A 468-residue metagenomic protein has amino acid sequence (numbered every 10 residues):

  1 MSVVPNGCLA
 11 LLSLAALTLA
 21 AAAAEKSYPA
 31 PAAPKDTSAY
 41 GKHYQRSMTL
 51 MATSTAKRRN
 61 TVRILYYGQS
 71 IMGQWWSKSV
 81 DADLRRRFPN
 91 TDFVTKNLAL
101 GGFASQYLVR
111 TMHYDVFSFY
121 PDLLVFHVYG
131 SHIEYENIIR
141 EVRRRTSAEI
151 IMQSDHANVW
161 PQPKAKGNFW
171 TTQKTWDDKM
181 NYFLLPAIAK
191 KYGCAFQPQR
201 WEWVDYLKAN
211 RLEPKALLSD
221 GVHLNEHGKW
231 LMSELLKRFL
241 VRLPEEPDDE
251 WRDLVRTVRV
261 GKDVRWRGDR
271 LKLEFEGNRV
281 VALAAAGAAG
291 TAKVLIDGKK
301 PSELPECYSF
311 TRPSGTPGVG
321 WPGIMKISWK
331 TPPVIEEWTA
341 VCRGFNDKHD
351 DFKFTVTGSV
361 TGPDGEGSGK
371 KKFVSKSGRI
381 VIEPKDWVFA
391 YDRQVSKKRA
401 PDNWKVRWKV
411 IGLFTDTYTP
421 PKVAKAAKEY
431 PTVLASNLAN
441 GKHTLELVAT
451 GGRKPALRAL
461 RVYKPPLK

Functional and structural regions predicted by a protein language model:
M1-Y67, I71-K78, A82-T91, F117-Y120 (+5 more regions): N-terminal secretory targeting modules
A21, W160, V204-Y206, A289-G290: Flexible loop/turn segments at secondary-structure boundaries
A39, P163-P247: Catalytic His-Asp segment of secreted/periplasmic serine-dependent ester chemistry enzymes
R63-Y66, Q74, D83-F119, L124-F126 (+2 more regions): Internal alpha/beta domain cores that form substrate/cofactor-binding pockets in large enzymes and binding proteins
S79, T111, N137, M180-L184: Short Gly/charged-rich anion-binding patches and loops
Q106, H132, D178-K179, A286: Short alpha-helix boundary/capping motifs
H127, R200, Y463: Conserved residues at the C-terminal ends of beta-strands
